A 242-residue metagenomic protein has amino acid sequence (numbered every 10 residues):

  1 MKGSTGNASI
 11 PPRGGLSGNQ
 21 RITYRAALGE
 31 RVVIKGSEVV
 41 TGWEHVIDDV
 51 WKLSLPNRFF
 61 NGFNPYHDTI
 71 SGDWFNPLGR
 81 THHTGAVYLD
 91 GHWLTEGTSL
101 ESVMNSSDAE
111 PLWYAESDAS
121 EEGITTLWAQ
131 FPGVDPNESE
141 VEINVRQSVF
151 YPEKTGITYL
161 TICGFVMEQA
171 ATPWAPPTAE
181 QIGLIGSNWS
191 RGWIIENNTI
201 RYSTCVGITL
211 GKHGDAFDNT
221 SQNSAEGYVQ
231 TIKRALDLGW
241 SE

Functional and structural regions predicted by a protein language model:
M1-W189, I194, T199-R201, G207-L210 (+1 more regions): Extracellular polysaccharide-degrading/modifying enzymes targeting complex plant/algal/animal polysaccharides
